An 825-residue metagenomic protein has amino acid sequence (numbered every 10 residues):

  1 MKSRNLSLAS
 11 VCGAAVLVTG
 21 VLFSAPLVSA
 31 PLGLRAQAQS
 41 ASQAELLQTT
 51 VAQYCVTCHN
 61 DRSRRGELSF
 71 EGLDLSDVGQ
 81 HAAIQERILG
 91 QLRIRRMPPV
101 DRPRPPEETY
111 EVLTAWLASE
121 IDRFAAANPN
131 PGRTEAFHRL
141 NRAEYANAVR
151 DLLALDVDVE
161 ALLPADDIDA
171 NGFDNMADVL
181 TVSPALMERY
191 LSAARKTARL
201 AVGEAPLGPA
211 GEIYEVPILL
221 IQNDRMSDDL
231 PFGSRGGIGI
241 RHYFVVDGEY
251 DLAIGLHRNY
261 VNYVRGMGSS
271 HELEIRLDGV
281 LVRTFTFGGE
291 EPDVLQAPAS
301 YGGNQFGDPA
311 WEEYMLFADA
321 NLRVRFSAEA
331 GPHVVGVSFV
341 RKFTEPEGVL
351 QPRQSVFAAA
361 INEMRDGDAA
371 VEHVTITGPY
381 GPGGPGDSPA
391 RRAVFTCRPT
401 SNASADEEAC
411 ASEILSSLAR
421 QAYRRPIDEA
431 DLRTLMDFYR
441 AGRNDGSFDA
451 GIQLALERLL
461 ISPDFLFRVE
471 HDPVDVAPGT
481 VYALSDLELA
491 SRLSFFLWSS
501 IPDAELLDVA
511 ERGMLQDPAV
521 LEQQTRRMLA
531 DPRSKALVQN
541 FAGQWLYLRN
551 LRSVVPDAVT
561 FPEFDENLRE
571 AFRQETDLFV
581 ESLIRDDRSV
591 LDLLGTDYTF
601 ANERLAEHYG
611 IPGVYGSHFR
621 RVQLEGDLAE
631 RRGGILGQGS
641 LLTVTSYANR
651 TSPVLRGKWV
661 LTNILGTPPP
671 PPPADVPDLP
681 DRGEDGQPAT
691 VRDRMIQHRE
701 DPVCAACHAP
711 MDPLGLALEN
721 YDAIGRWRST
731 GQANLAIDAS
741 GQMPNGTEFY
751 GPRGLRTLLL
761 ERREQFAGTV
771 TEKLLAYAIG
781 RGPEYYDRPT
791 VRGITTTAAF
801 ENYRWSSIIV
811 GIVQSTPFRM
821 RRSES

Functional and structural regions predicted by a protein language model:
M1-V11: N-terminal secretory signal peptides that target proteins for export/translocation
V11-A30: Bacterial N-terminal signal peptides
P31-L68, Q80-R96, V100-S825: Low-complexity, glycine/serine/threonine/alanine-rich intrinsically disordered linker and propeptide segments
E71: Short, aromatic/basic-rich helix-turn unit that serves as a nucleic-acid recognition element
